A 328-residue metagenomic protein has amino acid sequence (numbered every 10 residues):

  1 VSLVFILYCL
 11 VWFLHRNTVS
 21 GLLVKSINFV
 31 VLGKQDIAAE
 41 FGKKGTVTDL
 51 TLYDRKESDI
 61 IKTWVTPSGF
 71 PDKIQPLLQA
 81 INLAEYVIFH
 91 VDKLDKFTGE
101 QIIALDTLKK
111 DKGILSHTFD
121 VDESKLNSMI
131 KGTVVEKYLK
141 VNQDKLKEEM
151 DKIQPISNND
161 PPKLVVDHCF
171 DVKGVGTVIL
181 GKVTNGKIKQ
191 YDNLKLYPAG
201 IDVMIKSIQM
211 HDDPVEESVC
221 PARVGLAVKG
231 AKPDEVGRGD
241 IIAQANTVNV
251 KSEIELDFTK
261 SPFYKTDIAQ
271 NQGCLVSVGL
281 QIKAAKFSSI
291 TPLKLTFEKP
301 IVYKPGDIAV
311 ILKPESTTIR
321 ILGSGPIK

Functional and structural regions predicted by a protein language model:
S2-F13: Hydrophobic alpha-helical signal peptides and transmembrane signal-/tail-anchor segments that drive secretory-pathway
V11-Y86, V91-D92, V183-Q190, L194-K328: C-terminal effector/interaction modules appended to NTPase cores
V24-S26, K110-D111, P161: Short coil/turn connectors at secondary-structure junctions
K73, F97-Q101, D122, N142 (+2 more regions): Helical mechanochemical/support elements of P-loop NTPase systems and associated helical scaffolds
L77-L83, V87-V134: Conserved C-terminal guanine-recognition region of P-loop GTPase G domains, centered on the G4
D106, D151-Q154, D171, T184 (+1 more regions): Signal for well-folded cores of large energy- and translation-related assemblies
F119-D171: Canonical P-loop GTPase G-domain recognition
L164-G186, I208-Q209: Short catalytic-site patches enriched in acidic/histidine residues that coordinate or position cofactors/metals
